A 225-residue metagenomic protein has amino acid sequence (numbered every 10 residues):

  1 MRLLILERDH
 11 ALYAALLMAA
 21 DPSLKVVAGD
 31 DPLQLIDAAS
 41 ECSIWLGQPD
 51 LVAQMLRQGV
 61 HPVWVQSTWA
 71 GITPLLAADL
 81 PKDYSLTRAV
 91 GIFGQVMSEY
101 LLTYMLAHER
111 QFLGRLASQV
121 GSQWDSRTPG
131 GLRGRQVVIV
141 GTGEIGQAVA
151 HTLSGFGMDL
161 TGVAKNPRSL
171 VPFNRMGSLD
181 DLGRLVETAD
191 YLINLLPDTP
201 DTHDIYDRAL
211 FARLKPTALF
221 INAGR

Functional and structural regions predicted by a protein language model:
M1-I44, G157: N-terminal glycine-/charge-rich "phosphate-binding" loop or analogous flexible N-terminal tail
L6-E7, Q48, T68, L195-D198 (+1 more regions): Short, well-ordered coil/turn residues at beta-beta hairpins and beta-strand->alpha-helix junctions within
I36-A39, L56-G59, L132, G183-E187 (+1 more regions): A short, aliphatic-rich alpha-helical micro-motif
E41-L116: Phosphate/diphosphate ligand-binding glycine-rich loop within oxidoreductases
D83, R133-Q136, T217: Phosphate-coordination loops involved in phosphoryl transfer and adenosine-cofactor binding
R115-A148: Glycine-rich NAD(P)-binding loop of Rossmann-like domains
G155-P172: NAD(P)-binding Rossmann-fold cofactor-contacting core
P167-R225: Rossmann-like adenosine-cofactor binding region
